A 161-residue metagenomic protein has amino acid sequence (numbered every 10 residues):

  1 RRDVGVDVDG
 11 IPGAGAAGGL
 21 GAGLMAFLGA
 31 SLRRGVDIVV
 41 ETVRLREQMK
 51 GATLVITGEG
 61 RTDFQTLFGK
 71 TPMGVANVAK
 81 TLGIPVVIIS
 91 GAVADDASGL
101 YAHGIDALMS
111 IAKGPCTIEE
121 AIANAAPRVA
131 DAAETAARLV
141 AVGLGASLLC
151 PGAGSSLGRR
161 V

Functional and structural regions predicted by a protein language model:
R1-V161: N-terminal loops that bind phosphate or other acidic moieties and the adjacent beta-alpha structural core
